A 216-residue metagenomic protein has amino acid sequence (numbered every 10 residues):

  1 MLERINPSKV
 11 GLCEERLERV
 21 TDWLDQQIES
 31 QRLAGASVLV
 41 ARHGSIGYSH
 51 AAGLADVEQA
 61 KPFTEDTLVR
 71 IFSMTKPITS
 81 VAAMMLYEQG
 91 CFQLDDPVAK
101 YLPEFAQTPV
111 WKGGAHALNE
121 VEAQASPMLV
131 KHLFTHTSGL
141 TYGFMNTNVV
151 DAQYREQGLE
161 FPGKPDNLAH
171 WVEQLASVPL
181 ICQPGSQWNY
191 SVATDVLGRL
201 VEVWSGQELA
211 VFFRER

Functional and structural regions predicted by a protein language model:
M1-I5, Q59-F63, E173-I181: Short glycine/proline-rich turn/loop motifs
I5-I71, C91-Q93, Q107-N119: Short, conserved catalytic-motif segment at the N-terminal edge
E15, K100, H132, N146-I181 (+1 more regions): Short, charged, amphipathic alpha-helices and their helix-cap/turn boundaries
D25, S45, S138, V172-L180 (+1 more regions): Amphipathic, well-packed alpha-helical segments that form the structural scaffold of globular domains
S49-A52, G143-V149: Short, solvent-exposed loop/turn and secondary-structure capping segments
E65, R70-M74, M85-M145, S177 (+2 more regions): Active-site helix/loop module of the DD-peptidase/beta-lactamase fold, centered on the serine-lysine SxxK catalytic
P77-A82, V192-L200: Short amphipathic alpha-helical face segments that pack within enzyme cores and frequently flank/anchor catalytic
S186-V192: Cytochrome P450
